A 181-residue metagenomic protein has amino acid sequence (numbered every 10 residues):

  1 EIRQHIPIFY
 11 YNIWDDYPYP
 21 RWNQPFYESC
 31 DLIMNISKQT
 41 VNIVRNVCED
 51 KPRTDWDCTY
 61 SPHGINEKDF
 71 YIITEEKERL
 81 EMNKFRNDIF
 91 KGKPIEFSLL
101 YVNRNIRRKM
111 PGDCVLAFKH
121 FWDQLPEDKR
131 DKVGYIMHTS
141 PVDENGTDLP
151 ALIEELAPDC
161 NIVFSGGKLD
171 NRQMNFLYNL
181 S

Functional and structural regions predicted by a protein language model:
R3, M137-P141, G146-L180: Nucleotide-activated donor-binding/catalytic signature segment of Leloir-type glycosyltransferases, i.e., the conserved
R3, Y10, R21-M34: A conserved, positively charged/aromatic
Y11, I36, S61, L99-N103 (+2 more regions): Short hydrophobic "strand-cap" motifs at the C-terminus of beta-strands
E28-S29, N179-S181: Alpha-helix C-terminal capping/helix-to-coil transition sites in glycosyltransferase folds
D31-K84: Donor nucleotide-sugar binding/catalytic pocket of nucleotide-sugar-dependent glycosyltransferases
R53, I72-S98, L125-R130: Nucleotide-sugar donor-binding and catalytic loop/hinge architecture of NDP-sugar-dependent glycosyltransferases
K84, K91-K109, V115-F118: Conserved donor-binding/catalytic core segment of Leloir-type glycosyltransferases
F118-W122, I153: A conserved amphipathic alpha-helix that caps or lines the catalytic cleft of carbohydrate- and lipid-modifying enzymes
